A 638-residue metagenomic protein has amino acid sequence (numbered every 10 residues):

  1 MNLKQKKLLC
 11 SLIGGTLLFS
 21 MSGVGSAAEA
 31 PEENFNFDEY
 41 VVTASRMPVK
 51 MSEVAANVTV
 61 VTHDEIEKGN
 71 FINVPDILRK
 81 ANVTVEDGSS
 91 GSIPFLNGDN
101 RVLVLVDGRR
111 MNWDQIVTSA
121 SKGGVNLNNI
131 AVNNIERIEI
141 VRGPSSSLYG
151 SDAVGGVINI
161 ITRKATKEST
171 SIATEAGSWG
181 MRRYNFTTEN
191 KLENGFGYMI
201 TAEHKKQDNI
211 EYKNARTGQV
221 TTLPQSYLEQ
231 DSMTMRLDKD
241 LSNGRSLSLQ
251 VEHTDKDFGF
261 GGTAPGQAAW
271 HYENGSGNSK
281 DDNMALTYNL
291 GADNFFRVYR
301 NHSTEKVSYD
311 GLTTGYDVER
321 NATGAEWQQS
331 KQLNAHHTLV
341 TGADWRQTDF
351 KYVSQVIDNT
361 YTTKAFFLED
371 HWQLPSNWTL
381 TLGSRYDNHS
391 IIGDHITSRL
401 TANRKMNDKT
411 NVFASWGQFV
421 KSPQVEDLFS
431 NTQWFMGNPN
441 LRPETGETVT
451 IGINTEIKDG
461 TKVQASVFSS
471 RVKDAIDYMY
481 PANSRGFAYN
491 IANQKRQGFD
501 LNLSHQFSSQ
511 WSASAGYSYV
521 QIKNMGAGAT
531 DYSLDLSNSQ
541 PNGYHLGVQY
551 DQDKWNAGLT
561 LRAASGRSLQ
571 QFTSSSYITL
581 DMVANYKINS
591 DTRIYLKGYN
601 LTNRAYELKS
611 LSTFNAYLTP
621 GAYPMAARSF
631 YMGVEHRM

Functional and structural regions predicted by a protein language model:
N2-G15, E189-K191, A414, L536-M638: Conserved C-terminal beta-signal and adjacent last beta-strands/turns of outer-membrane beta-barrel proteins
I72-I77, L105, G123-N128, I140 (+2 more regions): N-terminal periplasmic accessory domains that precede and gate Gram-negative outer-membrane beta-barrel machines
P75-W113: Extracytoplasmic beta-strand/coil segments of soluble accessory domains associated with Gram-negative outer-membrane
M111-R142: Short acidic/polar hinge/loop motifs at secondary-structure boundaries that mediate gating or recognition
E175, T187-G277: Periplasmic-side early beta-strands and strand-to-turn transitions of outer-membrane beta-barrels
S242, E252, H336, I357-K473 (+4 more regions): Structural signature of Gram-negative outer-membrane beta-barrels, strongest in the C-terminal barrel of TonB-dependent
G266-A292, V318, K405, Q418-K473 (+4 more regions): Outer-membrane beta-barrel signature, preferentially recognizing the C-terminal barrel domain of Gram-negative
Q373-T379, S469-R471, N490-Q570, K587 (+1 more regions): Gram-negative outer-membrane beta-barrel transporters
